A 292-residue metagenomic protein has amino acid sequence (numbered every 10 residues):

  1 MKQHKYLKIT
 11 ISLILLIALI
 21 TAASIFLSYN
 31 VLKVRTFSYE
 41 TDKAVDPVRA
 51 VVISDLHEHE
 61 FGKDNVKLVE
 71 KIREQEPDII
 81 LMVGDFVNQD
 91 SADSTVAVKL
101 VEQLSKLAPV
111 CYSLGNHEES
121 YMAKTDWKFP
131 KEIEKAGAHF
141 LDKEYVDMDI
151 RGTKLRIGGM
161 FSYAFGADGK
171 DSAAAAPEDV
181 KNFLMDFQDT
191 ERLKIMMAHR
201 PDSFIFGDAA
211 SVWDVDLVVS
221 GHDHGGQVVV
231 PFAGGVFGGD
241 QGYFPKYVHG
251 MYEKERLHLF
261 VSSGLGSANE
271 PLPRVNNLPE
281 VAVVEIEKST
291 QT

Functional and structural regions predicted by a protein language model:
M1-A44: N-terminal membrane-anchoring alpha-helices
F26, A50-V66, F86-T95, E118-W127 (+3 more regions): Acidic/histidine-rich helix-loop elements that form or flank divalent-metal/phosphate-binding sites at the catalytic
S38-V51, Y145-G159, Q188-I195, E253-L259 (+1 more regions): Beta-strand-turn-beta hairpins that frame and shape the catalytic cleft of phosphate-ester-processing enzymes
D46-L141: Membrane-embedded segments
I53-E58, G84-F86, N116-E118, E144-Y145 (+4 more regions): Active-site metal-binding loops of divalent metal-dependent hydrolases
D78-I79, C111, A138-H139, L155 (+3 more regions): Short, Asp-centered acidic motifs that coordinate Mg2+ and/or phosphate in catalytic or ligand-binding sites
W127, K131, K135-A138, I150-M197 (+3 more regions): Binuclear metal-dependent hydrolase catalytic cores centered on His/Asp/Glu-rich metal-binding motifs
P201-A282: Conserved beta-sheet core of the metallophosphoesterase superfamily
